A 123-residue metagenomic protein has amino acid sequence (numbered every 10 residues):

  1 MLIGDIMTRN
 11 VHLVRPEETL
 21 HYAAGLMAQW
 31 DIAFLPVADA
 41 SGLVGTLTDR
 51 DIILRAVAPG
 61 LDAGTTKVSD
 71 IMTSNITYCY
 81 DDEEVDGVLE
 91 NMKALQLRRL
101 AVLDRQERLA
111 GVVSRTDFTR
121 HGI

Functional and structural regions predicted by a protein language model:
M1, E18, L47, T66 (+2 more regions): Short beta-to-alpha loop/turn elements within the nucleotide-binding domains of ABC transporters
M1-V11, T65-I76: Bateman (tandem CBS) regulatory domains
G4, H12, H21, I53-L54 (+2 more regions): Nucleotide phosphate-binding site architecture
I6, L26, R55-A56, I71 (+1 more regions): Amphipathic alpha-helical segments that mediate coupling or scaffolding at interfaces
L13-D31, A38, C79-Q96, L103-D104 (+1 more regions): The conserved cystathionine-beta-synthase
M27-W30, L35-D51, M92, L100-T116: A glycine-centered beta-loop-beta connector
I53-T66, F118-I123: A short, polar/charged loop-to-alpha-helix boundary motif
